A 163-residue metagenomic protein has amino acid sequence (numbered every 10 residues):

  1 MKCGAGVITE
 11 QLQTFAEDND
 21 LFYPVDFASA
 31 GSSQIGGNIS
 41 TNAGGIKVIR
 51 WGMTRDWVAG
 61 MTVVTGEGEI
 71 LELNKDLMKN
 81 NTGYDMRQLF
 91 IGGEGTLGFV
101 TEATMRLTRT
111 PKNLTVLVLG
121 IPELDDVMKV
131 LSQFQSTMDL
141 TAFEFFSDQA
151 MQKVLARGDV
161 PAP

Functional and structural regions predicted by a protein language model:
M1-D139, F143-E144: FAD-binding subdomain of flavoenzyme oxidoreductases
T141-P163: Terminal amphipathic helices with adjacent charged low-complexity linkers/tails
